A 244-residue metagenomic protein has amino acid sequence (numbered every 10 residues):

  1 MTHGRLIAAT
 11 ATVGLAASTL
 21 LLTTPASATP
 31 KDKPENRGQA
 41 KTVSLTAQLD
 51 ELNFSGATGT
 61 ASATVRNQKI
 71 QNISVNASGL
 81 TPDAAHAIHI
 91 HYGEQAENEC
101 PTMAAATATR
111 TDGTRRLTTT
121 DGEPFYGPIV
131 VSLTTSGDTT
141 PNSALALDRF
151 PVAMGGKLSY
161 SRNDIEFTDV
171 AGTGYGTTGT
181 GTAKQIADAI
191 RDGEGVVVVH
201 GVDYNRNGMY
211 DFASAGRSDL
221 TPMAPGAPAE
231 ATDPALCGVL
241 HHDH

Functional and structural regions predicted by a protein language model:
T2-I7, V13-T24, A28-H244: N-terminal leader/targeting pre-sequences
